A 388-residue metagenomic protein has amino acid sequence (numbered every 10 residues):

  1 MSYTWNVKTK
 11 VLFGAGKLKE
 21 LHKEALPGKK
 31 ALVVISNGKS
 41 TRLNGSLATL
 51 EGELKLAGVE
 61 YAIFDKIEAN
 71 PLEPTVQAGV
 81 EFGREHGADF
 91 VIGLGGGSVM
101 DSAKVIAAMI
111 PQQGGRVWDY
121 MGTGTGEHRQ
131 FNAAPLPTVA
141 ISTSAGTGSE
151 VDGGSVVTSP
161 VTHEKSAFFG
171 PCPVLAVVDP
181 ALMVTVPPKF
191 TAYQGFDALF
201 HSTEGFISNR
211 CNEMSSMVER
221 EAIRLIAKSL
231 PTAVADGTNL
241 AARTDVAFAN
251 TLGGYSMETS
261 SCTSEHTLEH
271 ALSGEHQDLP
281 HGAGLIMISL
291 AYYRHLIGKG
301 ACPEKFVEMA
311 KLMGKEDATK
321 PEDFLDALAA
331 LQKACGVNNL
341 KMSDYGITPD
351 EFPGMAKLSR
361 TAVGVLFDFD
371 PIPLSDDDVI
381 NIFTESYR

Functional and structural regions predicted by a protein language model:
M1-F90, M342: ATP/NTP phosphate-donor binding region
T9, Q112-E213, E304: A glycine/threonine-rich phosphate-anchoring loop and its flanking beta-alpha core in nucleotide/phosphate-binding
L18-L21, R42-N44, E73-T75, S98-A103 (+2 more regions): Short glycine/serine/threonine-rich phosphate/pyrophosphate-binding segments that cradle anionic phosphate groups
G79-V80, V99-Q113, V151-G154: Short Gly/Thr/Asp-enriched flexible loops that form oxyanion-binding sites at enzyme active sites
A88-I106, T143-S149, D278-L279: Glycine/serine-rich anion-binding loops at beta->alpha junctions that coordinate negatively charged ligand groups
G205-A327: Active-site segments that bind and position negatively charged phosphate/pyrophosphate groups
A310-R388: C-terminal charged capping/lid subdomain of soluble metabolic enzymes
